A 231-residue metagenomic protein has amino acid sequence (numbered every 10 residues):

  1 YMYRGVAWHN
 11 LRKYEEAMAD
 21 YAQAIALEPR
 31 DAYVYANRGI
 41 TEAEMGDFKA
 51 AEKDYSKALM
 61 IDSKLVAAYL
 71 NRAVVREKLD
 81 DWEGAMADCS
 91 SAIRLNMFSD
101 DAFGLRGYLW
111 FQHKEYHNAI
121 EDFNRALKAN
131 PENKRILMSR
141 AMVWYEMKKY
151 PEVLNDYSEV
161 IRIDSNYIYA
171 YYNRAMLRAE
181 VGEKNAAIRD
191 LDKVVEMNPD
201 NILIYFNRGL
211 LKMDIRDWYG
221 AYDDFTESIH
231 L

Functional and structural regions predicted by a protein language model:
Y1-L231: Alpha-helical tetratricopeptide repeat
